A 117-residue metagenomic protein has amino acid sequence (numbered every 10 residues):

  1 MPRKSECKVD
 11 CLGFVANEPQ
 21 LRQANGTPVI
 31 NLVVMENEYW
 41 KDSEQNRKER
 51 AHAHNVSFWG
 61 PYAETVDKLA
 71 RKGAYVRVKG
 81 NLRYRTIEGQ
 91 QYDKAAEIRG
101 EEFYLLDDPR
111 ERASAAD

Functional and structural regions predicted by a protein language model:
M1-D117: Single-stranded nucleic acid-binding surfaces, predominantly the OB-fold ssDNA-binding core
